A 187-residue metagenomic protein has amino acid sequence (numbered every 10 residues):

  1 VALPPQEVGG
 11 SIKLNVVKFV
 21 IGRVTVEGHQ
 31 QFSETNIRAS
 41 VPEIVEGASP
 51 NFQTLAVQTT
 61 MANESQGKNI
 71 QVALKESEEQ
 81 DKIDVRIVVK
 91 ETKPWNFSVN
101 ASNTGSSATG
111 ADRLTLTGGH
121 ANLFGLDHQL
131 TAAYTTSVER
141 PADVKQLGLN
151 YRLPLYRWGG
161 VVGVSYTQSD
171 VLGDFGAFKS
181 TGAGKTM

Functional and structural regions predicted by a protein language model:
V1-G105, T117, T135-K145, L149: Periplasmic polypeptide-binding modules associated with outer-membrane biogenesis and secretion
T54, G110-R113: Short secondary-structure boundary/capping elements
K68, I83, K93-F97, D112-L114 (+4 more regions): Outer-envelope beta-barrel architecture signal
V89, H120-N122, L153-L155: Residue-level signature of outer-membrane beta-barrel architecture
W95, G105-S107, F124, V138-R140 (+1 more regions): Gram-negative outer-membrane beta-barrel proteins
N96, P154, G159-M187: Transmembrane beta-strand segments of outer-membrane beta-barrel domains in Gram-negative and organellar OMPs
S106-G110, V138-D143, K179-T186: Replace "Gram-negative outer membrane beta-barrel proteins" with "bacterial and organellar outer membrane beta-barrel
L130-A133, T167: Short beta-strands and strand-loop turn motifs
